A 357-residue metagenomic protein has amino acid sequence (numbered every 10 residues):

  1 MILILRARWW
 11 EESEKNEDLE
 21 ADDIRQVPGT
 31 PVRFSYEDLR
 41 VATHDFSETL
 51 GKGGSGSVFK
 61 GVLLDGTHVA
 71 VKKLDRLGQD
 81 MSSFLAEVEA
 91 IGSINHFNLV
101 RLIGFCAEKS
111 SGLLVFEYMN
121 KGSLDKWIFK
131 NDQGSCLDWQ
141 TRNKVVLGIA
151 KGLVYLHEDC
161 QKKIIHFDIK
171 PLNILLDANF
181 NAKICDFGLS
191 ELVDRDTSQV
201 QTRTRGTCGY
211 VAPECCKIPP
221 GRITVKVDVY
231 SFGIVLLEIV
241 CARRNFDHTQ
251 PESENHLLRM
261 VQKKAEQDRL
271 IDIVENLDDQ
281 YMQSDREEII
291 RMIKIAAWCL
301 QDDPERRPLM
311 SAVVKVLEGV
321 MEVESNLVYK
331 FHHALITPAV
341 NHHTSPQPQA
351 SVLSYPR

Functional and structural regions predicted by a protein language model:
M1-V115, N120-K151, R195-Q201, T207-C208 (+3 more regions): Membrane-proximal cytoplasmic juxtamembrane segment of single-pass receptors with intracellular kinase/kinase-homology
V69, S111, P251-E252, I271-R357: Intrinsically disordered, low-complexity cytosolic regulatory tails and linkers adjacent to catalytic/signaling modules
K151-I164: Protein kinase catalytic-loop region centered on the HRD/HxD motif
I164, K183-D186: Pre-DFG segment of protein kinase catalytic domains
L189-E191: Activation segment
D228: Conserved catalytic-loop aspartate of Hanks-type protein kinases
